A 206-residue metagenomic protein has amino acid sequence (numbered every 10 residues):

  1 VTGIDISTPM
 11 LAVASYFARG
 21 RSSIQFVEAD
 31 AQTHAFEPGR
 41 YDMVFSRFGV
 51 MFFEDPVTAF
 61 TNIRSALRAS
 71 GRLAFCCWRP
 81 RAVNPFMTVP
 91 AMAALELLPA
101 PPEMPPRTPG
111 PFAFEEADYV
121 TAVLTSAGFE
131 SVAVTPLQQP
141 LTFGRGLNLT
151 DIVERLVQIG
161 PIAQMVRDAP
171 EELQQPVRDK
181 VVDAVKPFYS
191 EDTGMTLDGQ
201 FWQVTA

Functional and structural regions predicted by a protein language model:
V1, R19, E54, R68 (+1 more regions): Short conserved AdoMet
V1-E37, M43, V57-N62: Class I SAM-dependent methyltransferase SAM/SAH-binding core
V13, F17, A93, K180-F188: Solvent-exposed, charged/polar functional surfaces in cytosolic regulatory/catalytic domains
R19-S22, F45, A91-A93, L149-V153: Short, hinge-like loop/turn segments at secondary-structure boundaries
Q32, E37, G110-A206: Conserved Class I S-adenosyl-L-methionine
D42-V57, R79-R81: A short SAM/SAH-binding and catalytic strip from SAM-dependent methyltransferases
V57, R68, R72-R145: Conserved catalytic/acceptor-binding region of the Class I
